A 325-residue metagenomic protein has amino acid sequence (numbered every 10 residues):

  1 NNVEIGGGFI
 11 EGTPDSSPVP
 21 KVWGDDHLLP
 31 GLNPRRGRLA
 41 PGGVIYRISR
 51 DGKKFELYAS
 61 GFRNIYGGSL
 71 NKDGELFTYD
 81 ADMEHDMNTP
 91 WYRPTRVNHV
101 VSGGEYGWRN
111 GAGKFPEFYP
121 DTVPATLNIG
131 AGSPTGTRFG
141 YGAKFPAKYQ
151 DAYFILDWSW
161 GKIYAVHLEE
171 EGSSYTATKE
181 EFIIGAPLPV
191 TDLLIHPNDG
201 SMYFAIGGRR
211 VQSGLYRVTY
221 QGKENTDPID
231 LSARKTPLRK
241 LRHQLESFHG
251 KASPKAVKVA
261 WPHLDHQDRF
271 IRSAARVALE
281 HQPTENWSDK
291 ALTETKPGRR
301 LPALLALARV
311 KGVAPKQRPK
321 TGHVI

Functional and structural regions predicted by a protein language model:
N1-F248, A278: Beta-propeller domains with acidic blade repeats across secreted/periplasmic ectodomains and cytosolic WD/CNH propellers
A205-G207, V211, V218-I325: Long, ordered, helix-rich scaffold segments
